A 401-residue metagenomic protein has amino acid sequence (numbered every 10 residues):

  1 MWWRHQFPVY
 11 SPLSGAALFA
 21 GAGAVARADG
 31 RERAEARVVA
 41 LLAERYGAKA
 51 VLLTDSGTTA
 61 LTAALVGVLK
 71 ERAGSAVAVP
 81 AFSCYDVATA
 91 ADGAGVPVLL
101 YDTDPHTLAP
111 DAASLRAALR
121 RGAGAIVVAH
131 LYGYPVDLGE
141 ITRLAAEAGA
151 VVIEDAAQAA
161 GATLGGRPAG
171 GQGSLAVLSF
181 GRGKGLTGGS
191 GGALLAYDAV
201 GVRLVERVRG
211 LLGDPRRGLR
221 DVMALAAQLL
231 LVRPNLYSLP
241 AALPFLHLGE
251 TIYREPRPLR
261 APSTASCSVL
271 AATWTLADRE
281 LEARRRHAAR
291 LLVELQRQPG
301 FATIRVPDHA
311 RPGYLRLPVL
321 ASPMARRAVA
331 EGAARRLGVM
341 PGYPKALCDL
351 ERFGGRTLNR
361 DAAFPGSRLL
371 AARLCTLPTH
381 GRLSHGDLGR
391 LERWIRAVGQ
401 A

Functional and structural regions predicted by a protein language model:
M1-A16, A20-G21, L211-T275: Alpha-helical membrane-targeting segments
M1-R72, A94, L276-R279, A397-A401: Conserved PLP-binding active-site segment in aminotransferase class I/II-type PLP enzymes
G23, L259-W274, D278-L281, R285-L292 (+1 more regions): Conserved glycine-rich beta-strand-loop-beta hairpin in the small C-terminal domain of fold type I
L42, A60, V77, G95 (+9 more regions): Generic structural signal for small/hydrophobic residues in well-ordered secondary structure, especially within
A64-A118, G332: Conserved PLP-anchoring active-site segment centered on the Schiff-base-forming lysine
H106-L204, T376: Active-site phosphate-binding strand-loop segment of PLP-dependent enzymes
V202-R203, P323-E331, L383-G389: Short, conserved charged micro-motifs
R217-G218, V222, V306-D308, R326-A363 (+1 more regions): Conserved PLP cofactor-binding pocket of PLP-dependent enzymes
